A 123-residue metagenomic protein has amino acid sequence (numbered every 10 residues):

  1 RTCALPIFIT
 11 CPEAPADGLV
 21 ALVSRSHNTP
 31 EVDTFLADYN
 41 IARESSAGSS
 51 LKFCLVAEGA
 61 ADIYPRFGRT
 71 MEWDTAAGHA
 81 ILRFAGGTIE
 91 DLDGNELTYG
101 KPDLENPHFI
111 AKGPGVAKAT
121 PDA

Functional and structural regions predicted by a protein language model:
R1-F53, D103-A123: Acidic beta-strand-loop-alpha-helix segment within the catalytic core of divalent metal-dependent phosphate-processing
R25, G68-T70, L92-N95: Short secondary-structure boundary segments
I41, R66-F67: A generic structural signal for short
L55-A57, A76-R83: Hydrophobic residues within well-ordered alpha-helices
E58-I63, G86-T88: Alpha-to-beta junction loops
W73: Acidic donor-binding loop at a coil-to-helix junction in glycosyltransferase catalytic cores that engages
G87-P102: Acidic, metal-binding active-site segment of PIN/NYN-like and related structure-specific nucleases
